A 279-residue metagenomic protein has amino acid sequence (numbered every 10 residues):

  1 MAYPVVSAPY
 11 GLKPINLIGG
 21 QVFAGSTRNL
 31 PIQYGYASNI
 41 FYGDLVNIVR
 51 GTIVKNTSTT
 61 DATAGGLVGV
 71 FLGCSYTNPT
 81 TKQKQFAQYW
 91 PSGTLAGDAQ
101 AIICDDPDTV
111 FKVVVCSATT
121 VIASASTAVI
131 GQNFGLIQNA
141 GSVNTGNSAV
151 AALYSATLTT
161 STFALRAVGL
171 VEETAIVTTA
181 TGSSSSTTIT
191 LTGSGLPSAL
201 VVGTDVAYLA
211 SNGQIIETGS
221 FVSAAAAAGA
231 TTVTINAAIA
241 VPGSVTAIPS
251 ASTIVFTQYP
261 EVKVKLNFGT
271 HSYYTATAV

Functional and structural regions predicted by a protein language model:
M1-T178, V201, D205-A225, T234-V279: Surface-exposed, low-hydrophobicity beta-strand/loop segments enriched in small/polar/acidic residues
T181-T192, A225-T234: Ser/Thr- and Asn-enriched, surface-exposed coil loops between beta-strands
G195-S198: Disulfide-braced loops of extracellular cysteine-rich modules
